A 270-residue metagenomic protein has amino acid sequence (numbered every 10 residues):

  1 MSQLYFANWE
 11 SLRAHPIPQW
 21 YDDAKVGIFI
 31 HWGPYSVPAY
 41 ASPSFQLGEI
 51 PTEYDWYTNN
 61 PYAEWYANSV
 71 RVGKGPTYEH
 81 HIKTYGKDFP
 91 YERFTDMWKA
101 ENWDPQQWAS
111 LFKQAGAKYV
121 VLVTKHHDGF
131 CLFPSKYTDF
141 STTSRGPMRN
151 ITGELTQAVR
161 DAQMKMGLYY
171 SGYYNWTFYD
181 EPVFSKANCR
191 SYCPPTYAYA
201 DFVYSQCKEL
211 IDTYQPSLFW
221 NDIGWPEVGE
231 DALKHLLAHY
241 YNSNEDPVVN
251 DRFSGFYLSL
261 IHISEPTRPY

Functional and structural regions predicted by a protein language model:
S2-V121, H127: N-terminal structural segment of carbohydrate-active enzymes
F6-A7, K87-P105, P134-N150, C189-D201 (+1 more regions): The substrate-binding groove and active-site-proximal loops of carbohydrate-active enzymes, especially glycoside
Q19-K25, K113-A115, R160-D161, D212-Y214 (+1 more regions): Extracellular/periplasmic catalytic domains that process cell-envelope and extracellular macromolecules
W108-L111, S144, M148-I151, L155-A162 (+1 more regions): An active-site-proximal structural segment forming one wall of the substrate-binding cleft that immediately precedes
A115-M148, S171-Y174, F178, F184 (+4 more regions): Aromatic-lined carbohydrate-binding/catalytic grooves of carbohydrate-active enzymes
A162-F178, N221, E245-Y257: Aromatic-lined carbohydrate-recognition surfaces of secreted/lumenal glycan-active proteins
P226-L260: Active-site-proximal helices and loops of the catalytic beta/alpha 8
I261-Y270: Single conserved hydrophobic/aromatic residue that forms the stacking wall/gate of nucleotide- or nucleobase-binding
